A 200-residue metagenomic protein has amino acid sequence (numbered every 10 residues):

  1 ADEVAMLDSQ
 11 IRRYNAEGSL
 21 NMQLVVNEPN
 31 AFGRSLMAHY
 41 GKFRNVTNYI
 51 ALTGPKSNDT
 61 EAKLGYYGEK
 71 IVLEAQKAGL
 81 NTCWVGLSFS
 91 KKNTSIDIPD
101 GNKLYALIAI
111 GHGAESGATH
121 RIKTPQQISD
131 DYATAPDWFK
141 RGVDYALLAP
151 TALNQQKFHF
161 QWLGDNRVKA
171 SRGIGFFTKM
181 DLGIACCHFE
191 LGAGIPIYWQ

Functional and structural regions predicted by a protein language model:
A1-Q200: Acidic, surface-exposed loops and disordered segments
